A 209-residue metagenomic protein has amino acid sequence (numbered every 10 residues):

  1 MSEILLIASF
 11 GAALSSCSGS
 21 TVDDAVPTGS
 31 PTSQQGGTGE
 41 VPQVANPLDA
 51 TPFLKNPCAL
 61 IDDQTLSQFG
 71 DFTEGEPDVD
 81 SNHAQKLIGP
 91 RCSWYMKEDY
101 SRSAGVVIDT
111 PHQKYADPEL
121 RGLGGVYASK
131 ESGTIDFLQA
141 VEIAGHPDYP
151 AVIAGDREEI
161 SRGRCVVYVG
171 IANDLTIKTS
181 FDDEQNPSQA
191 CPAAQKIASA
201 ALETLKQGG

Functional and structural regions predicted by a protein language model:
M1-L5: Bacterial N-terminal signal peptides that target proteins for export
A12-S16: C-terminal motif of bacterial Sec signal peptides marking the signal peptidase cleavage site
T21-G209: A small/polar (G/S/T-enriched), proline-flanked helix-loop surface module common in exported/cell-envelope proteins
